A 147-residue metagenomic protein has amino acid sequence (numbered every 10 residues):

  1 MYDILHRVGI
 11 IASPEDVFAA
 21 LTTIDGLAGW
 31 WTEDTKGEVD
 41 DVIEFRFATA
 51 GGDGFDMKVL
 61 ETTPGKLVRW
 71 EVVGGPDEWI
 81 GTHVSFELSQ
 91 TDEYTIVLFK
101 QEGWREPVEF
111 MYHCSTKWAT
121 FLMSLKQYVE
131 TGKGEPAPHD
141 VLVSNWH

Functional and structural regions predicted by a protein language model:
M1-I11, S89-T95, P136: Aromatic-glycine hotspot motif
M1-K36: Hydrophobic ligand-binding cavity/cleft-lining segments
A12-S13, F45-F47, H113: Alpha-helical scaffold segments that form or flank carboxylate-/histidine-based iron centers
V17-L21, L27, F45, V59 (+4 more regions): Hydrophobic pocket/interface hotspot
K36, R46-L98, E102-R105: Hydrophobic-ligand binding "helix-grip"
D40-V42: Loop/turn positions that initiate beta-strands
G103-H147: A conserved amphipathic terminal alpha-helix motif
